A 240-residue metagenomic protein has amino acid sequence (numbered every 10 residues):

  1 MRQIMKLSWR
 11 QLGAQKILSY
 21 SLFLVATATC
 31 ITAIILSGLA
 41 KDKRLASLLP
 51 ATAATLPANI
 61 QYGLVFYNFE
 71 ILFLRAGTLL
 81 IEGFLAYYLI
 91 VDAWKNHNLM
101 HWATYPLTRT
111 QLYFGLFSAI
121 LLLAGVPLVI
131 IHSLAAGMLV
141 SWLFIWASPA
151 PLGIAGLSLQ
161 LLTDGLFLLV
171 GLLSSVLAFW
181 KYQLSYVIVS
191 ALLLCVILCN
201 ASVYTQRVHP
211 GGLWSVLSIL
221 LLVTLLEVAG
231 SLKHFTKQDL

Functional and structural regions predicted by a protein language model:
M1-I81, L85, A93, F179-W180 (+2 more regions): Hydrophobic alpha-helical transmembrane segments
M5, W9, L112-Y113, L157: Hydrophobic alpha-helical elements at and bordering transmembrane segments of multi-pass membrane proteins
I17, T108-F114, Y182-I188: Membrane-helix interface segments
L22, L116-F117, Q160, D164 (+2 more regions): Residue-level recognition of transmembrane alpha-helices in multi-pass small-molecule transporters/permeases
T27-L89, F114-S185: Secretory targeting signals
Y88-L121: Helix-loop-helix units of permease transmembrane domains in multi-pass membrane transporters, especially ABC
I154-L159, V203-S215: Membrane-water interface segments at transmembrane-helix boundaries in multipass membrane proteins
